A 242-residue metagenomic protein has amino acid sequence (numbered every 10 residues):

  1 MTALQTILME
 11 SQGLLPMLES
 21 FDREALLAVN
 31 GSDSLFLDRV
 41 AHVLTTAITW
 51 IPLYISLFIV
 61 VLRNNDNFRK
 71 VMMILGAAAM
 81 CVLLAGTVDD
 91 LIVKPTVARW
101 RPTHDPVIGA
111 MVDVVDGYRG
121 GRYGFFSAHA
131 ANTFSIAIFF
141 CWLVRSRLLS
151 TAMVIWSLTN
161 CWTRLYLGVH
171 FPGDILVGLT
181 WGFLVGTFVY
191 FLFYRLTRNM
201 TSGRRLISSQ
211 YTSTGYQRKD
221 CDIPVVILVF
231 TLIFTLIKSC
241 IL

Functional and structural regions predicted by a protein language model:
M1-I55, V88-Y118, I241: N-terminal transmembrane-helix/juxtamembrane module of multi-pass inner/ER membrane proteins
G31-H42, L62, D66-K70, I74 (+3 more regions): Membrane-helix interfacial "entry" motifs
L44-V60, G76, H129-N132, A152: Hydrophobic alpha-helical transmembrane segments
L53-V61, A79-L83, I223-K238: Hydrophobic core of alpha-helical transmembrane segments in multi-pass integral membrane proteins
I59-D89, L149: Interfacial segments of alpha-helical transmembrane regions
N64-F68, I92, T96-R101, V144 (+2 more regions): Membrane-interfacial segments
G76-P102, L176, W181: Membrane helix-loop-helix hairpins that form the core translocation module of multi-pass transporters
D113-L242: Membrane-embedded catalytic cores of phosphoryl/pyrophosphoryl-handling enzymes
